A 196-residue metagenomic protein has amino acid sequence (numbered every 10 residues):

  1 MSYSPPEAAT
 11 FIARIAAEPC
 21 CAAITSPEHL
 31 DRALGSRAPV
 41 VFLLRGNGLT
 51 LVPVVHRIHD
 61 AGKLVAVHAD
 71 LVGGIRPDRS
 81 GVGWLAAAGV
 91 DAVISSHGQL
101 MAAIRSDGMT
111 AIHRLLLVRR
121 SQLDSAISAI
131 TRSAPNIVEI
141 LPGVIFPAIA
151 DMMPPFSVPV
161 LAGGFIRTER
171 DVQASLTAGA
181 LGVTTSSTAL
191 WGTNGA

Functional and structural regions predicted by a protein language model:
M1-V67, G73-I75, G89: Conserved N-terminal beta1-alpha1 strand-loop-helix module at the mouth
P19-A23, V40-L43, V65-A69, V93-S95 (+4 more regions): Hydrophobic faces of well-ordered beta-strands that scaffold small-molecule active sites in alpha/beta enzyme cores
P27, H97-G98: Alpha-helix N-cap/helix-start capping motif
L30-A33, R76-A88, D124-R132, P147-A162 (+1 more regions): Catalytic cores of alpha/beta
V41-R45, Q99-L100, N136, P142-A148 (+1 more regions): Glycine-rich phosphate-binding active-site loops on the catalytic face of alpha/beta enzymes
L51-L71, R79-S80, A87-A88, G98 (+2 more regions): Alpha-helix-loop-beta-strand connector modules within alpha/beta enzyme cores
I75-P77, A102-I104, S121, T193: Short acidic/glycine-rich loop or secondary-structure boundary segments that cap or lie
T110-A150, G192-A196: Glycine/Thr-rich beta-alpha phosphate-binding loop at enzyme active sites
